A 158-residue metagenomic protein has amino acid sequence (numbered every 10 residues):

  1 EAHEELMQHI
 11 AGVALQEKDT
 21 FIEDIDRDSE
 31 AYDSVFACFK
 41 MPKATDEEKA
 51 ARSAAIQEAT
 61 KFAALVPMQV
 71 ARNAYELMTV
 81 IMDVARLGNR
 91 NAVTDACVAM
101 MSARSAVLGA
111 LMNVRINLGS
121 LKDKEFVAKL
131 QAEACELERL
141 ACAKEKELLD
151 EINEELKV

Functional and structural regions predicted by a protein language model:
E1-V158: Conserved, well-structured ligand/cofactor-binding cores
